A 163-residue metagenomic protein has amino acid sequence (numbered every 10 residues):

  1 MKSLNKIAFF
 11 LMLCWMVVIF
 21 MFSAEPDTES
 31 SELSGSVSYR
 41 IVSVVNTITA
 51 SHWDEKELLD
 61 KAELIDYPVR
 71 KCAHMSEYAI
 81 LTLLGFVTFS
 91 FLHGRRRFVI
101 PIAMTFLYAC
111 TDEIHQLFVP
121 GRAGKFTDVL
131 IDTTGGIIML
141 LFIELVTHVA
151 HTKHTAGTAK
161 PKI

Functional and structural regions predicted by a protein language model:
M1-L117, F126, T133, I137-I163: Bulky hydrophobic segments
P120: Conserved catalytic loop/helix region of short-chain dehydrogenase/reductase
